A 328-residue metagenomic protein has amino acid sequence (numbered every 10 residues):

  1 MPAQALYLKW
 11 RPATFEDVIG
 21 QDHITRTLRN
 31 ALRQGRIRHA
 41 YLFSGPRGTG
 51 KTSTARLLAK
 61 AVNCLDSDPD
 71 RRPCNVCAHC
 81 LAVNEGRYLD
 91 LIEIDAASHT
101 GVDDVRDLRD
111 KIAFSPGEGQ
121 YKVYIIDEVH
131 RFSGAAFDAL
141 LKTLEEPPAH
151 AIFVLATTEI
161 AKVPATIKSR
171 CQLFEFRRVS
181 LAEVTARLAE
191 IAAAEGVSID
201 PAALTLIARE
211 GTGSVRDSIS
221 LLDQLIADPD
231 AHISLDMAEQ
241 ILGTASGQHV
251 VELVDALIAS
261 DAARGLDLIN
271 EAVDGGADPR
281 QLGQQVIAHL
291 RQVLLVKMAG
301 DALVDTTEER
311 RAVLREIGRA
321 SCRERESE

Functional and structural regions predicted by a protein language model:
M1-L173: P-loop/Walker A NTP-binding region and its immediately flanking N-terminal helices in P-loop NTPase folds
I24, A82-L89, D104-D110, Q120 (+3 more regions): Extended, largely alpha-helical regulatory/partner-binding modules appended to the mid-to-C-terminal parts
